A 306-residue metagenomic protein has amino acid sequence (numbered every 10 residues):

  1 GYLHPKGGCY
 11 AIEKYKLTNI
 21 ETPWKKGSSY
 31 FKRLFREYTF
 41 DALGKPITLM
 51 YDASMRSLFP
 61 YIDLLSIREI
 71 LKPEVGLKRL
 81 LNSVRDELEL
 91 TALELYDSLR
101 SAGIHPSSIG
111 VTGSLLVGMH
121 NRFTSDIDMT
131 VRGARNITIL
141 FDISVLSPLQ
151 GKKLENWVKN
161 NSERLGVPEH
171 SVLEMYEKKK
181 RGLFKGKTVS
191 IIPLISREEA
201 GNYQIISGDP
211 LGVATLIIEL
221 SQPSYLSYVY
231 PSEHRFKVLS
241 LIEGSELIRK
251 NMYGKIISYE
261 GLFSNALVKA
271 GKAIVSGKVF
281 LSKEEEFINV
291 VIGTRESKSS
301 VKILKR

Functional and structural regions predicted by a protein language model:
G1-L90, I218, P231-E233, I242-R306: N-terminal regions immediately upstream of nucleotidyltransferase
T39, D63, H105, G166-S171: Helix N-terminus capping/helix-initiation residues
V75, R79-N82, D97, S101 (+1 more regions): Polar/charged alpha-helical tracts
L77, L95, L99, M129 (+3 more regions): Generic structural hydrophobic/aromatic packing signal, biased to beta-strands
R85, M129-T130: Short, charged/polar micro-motifs that form catalytic or ligand-binding hotspots
D86-R100: Short, acidic/charged, Gly/Pro-enriched secondary-structure junctions
Y96-S125, V131-T138: Active-site nucleotide-donor binding segment shared across nucleotidyl transfer reactions
R135-R306: OB-fold and OB-like single-stranded nucleic-acid-recognition modules and their adjacent interaction interfaces
